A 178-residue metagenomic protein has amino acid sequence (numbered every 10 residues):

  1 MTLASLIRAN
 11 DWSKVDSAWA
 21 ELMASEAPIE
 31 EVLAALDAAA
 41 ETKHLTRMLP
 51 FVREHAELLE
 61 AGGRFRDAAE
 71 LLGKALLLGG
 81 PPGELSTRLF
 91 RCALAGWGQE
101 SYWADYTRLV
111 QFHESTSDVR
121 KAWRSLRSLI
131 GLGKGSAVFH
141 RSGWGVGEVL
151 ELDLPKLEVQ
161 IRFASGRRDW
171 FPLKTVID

Functional and structural regions predicted by a protein language model:
M1, D67, L72, L152-L154: Intrinsic low-complexity, intrinsically disordered segments enriched in polar/basic residues
M1, L58, G62, A68 (+3 more regions): Low-complexity, Gly/Pro
L3-I7, L132: Intrinsically disordered, low-complexity terminal and linker regions enriched in polar/acidic and proline-rich content
L6-Y102: Alpha-helical protein-protein interaction scaffolds
M48, E54, R88-A137: Mixed-charge, Lys/Arg-rich low-complexity intrinsically disordered regions
C92, G96, R141-I177: Basic/aromatic-rich interaction segments and small domains that mediate binding to polyanionic partners
